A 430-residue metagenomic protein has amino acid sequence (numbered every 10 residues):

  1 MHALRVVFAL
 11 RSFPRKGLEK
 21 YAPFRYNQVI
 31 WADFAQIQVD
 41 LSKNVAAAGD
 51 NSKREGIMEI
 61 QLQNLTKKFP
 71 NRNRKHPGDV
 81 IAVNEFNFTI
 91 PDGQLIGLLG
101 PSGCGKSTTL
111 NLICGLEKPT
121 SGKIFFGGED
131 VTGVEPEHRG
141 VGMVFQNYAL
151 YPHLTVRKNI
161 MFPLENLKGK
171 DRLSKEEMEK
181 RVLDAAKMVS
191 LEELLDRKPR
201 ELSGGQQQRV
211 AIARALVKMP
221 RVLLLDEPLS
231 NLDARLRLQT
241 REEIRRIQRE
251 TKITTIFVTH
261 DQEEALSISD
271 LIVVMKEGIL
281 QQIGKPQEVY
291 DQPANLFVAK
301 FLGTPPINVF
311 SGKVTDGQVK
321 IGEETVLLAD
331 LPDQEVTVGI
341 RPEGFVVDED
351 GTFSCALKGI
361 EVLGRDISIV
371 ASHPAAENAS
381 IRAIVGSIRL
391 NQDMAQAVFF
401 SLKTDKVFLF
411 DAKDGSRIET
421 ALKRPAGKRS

Functional and structural regions predicted by a protein language model:
Y26, Q318-S430: Non-catalytic connector elements of ABC transporters
L99-P101: The feature captures the beta-strand-to-loop junction immediately N-terminal to the Walker
C114: Helix-to-loop junction immediately C-terminal to a conserved catalytic motif
T120-K123, E277: Conserved coupling/switch loops of ABC nucleotide-binding domains, chiefly the family-specific signature
G122-D130: Conserved ABC transporter NBD signature motif
G140, Q146, L150-F297: ABC ATPase nucleotide-binding domains
